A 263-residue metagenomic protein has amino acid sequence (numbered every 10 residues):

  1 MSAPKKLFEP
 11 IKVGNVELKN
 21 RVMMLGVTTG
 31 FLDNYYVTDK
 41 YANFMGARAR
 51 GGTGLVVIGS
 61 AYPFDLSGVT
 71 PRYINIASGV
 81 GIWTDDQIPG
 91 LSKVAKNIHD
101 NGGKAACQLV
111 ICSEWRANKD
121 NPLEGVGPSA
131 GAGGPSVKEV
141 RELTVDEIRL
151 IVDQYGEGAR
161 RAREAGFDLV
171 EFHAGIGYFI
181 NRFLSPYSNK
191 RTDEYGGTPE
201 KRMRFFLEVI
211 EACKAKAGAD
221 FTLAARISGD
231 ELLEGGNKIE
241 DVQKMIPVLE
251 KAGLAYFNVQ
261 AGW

Functional and structural regions predicted by a protein language model:
M1-W263: Flavin-dependent oxidoreductase catalytic cores
